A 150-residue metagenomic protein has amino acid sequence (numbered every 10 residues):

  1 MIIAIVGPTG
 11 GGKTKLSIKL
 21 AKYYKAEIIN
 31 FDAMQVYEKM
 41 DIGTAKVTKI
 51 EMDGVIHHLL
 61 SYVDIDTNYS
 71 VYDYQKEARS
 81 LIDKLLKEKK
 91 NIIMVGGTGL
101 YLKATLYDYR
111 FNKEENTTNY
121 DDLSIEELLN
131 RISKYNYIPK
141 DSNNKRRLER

Functional and structural regions predicted by a protein language model:
M1-R150: Phosphate/pyrophosphate-binding catalytic cores of soluble transferases and nucleic-acid-acting enzymes
